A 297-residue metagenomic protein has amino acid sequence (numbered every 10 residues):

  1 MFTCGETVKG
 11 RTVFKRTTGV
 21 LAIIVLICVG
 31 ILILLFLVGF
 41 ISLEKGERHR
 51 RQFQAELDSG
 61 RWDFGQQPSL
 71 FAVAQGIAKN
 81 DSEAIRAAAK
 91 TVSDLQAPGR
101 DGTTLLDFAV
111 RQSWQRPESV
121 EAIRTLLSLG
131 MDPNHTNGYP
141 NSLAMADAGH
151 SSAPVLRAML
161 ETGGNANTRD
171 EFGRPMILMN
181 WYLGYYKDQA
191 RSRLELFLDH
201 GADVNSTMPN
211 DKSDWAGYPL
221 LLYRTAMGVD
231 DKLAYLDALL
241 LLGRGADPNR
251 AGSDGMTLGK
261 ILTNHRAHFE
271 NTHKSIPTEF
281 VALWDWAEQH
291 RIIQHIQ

Functional and structural regions predicted by a protein language model:
T7-I31: N-terminal Sec-pathway targeting helices
I31-H49: Membrane-interface motif at the C-terminal end of an N-terminal transmembrane signal
G46-L105: N-terminal segments that cap or nucleate solenoid repeat domains
D63-Q75, A97-S113, T136-A148, R169-G184 (+2 more regions): Ankyrin-repeat boundary/"N-cap" motif
N80, S113-E118, S151, Y185 (+3 more regions): Ankyrin-repeat intra-repeat helix-capping/turn positions
A84, E118-A122, P154-V155, Q189-R193 (+4 more regions): Conserved ankyrin/ankyrin-like repeat signature
R86-D94, A122-D132, R157-N165, R193-V204 (+2 more regions): Ankyrin repeat domain, specifically the short helix-to-loop turn at the C-terminus of the second helix of each repeat
D247-Q297: Leucine-rich solenoid repeat scaffolds
